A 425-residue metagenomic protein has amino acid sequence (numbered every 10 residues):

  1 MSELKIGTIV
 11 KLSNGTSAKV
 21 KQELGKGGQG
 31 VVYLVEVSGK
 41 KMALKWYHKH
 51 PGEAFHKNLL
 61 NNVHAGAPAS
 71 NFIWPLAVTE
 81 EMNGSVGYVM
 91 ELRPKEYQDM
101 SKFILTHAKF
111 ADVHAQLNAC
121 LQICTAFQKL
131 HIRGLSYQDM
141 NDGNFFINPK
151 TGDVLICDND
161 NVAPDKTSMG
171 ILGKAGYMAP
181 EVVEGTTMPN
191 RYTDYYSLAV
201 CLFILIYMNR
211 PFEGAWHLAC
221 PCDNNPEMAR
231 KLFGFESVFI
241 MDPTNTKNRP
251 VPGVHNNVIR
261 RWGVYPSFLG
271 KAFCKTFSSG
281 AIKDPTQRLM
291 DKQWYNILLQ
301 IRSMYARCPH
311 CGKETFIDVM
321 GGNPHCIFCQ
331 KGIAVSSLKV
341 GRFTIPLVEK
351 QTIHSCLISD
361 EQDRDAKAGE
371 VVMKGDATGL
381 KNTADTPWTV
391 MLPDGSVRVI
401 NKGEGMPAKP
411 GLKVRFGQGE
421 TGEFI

Functional and structural regions predicted by a protein language model:
S2-S38, E81: ATP-binding glycine-rich phosphate-binding loop
Y47-A69: The N-lobe alphaC helix and its flanking beta3-alphaC-beta4 segment of protein kinase-like domains, centered on
I73-A119: Conserved structural core of kinase catalytic domains
F127, H131-P149: Catalytic-loop of the protein kinase fold
S168-G185: Conserved activation segment of eukaryotic-like protein kinases, specifically the C-terminal portion of the activation
D194: Conserved catalytic-loop aspartate of Hanks-type protein kinases
L202-G270: Conserved C-lobe activation region of Hanks-type protein kinase-like domains
M391-I425: C-terminal boundary/linker segments immediately following FHA domains
